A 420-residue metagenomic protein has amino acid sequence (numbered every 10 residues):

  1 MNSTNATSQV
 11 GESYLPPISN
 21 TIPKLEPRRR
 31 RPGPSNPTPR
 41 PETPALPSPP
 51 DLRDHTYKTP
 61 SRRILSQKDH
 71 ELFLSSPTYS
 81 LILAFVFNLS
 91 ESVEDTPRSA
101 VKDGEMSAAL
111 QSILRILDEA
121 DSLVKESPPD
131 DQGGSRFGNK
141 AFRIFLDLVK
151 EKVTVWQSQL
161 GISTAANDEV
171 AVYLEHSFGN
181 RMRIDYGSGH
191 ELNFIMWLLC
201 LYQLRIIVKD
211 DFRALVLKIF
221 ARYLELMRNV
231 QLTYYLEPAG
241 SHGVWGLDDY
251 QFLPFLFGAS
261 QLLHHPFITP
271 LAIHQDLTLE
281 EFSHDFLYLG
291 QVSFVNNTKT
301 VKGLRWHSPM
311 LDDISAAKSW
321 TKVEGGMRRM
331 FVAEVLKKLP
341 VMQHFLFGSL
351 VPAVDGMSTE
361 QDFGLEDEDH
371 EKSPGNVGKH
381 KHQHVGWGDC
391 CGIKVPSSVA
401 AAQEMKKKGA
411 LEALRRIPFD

Functional and structural regions predicted by a protein language model:
N2-H176, R181-Y186, H190-N193, F220-A221 (+2 more regions): N-terminal leader regions that mediate targeting or early regulatory function
L199-L204, S260: Short glycine/serine- and small hydrophobic-enriched flexible loop segments
Q203-A214: Inter-helical turn/loop segments and adjacent helix faces that build the functional surface of alpha-helical bundle
R222-H242: An exposed acidic His-Trp-rich patch
